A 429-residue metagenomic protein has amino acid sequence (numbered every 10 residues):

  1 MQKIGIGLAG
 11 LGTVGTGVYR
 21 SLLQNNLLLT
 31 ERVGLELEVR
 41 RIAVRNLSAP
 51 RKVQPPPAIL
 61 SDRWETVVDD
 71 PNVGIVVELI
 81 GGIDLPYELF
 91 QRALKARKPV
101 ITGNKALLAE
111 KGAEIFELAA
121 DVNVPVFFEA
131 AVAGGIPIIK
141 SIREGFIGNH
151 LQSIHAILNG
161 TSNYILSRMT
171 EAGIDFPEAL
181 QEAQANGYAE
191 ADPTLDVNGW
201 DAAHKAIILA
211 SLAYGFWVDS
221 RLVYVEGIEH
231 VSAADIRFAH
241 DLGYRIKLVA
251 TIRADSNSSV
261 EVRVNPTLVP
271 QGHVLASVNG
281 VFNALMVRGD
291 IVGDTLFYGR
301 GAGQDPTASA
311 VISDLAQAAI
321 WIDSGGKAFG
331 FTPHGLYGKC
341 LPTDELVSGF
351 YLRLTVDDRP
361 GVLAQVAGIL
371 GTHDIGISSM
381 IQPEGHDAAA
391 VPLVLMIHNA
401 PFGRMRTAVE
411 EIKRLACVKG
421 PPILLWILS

Functional and structural regions predicted by a protein language model:
M1-K95: N-terminal glycine-/serine-/threonine-rich beta1-alpha1-beta2 phosphate-ribose binding loop of Rossmann-like
L85-A96, G103-R143: Rossmann-fold NAD(P)-binding glycine/threonine-rich loop
V100-I101, I377: A short hydrophobic/small-residue beta-strand
A120-D201, I208: Rossmann-like NAD(P)H-binding beta-loop-alpha module
E178-S277, F282-A284: Substrate-binding/catalytic subdomain of NAD(P)-dependent oxidoreductase enzymes
N265-D290, Q304-D305, G371, G376-D387: Low-complexity, glycine/alanine/valine/leucine- and proline-rich hydrophobic stretches
G293-T295, G299-D305: Glycine-rich phosphate/pyrophosphate-binding beta-alpha loops
A310, L315-S429: A conserved regulatory-domain signal marking ACT and ACT-like small-molecule sensing domains and adjacent regulatory
